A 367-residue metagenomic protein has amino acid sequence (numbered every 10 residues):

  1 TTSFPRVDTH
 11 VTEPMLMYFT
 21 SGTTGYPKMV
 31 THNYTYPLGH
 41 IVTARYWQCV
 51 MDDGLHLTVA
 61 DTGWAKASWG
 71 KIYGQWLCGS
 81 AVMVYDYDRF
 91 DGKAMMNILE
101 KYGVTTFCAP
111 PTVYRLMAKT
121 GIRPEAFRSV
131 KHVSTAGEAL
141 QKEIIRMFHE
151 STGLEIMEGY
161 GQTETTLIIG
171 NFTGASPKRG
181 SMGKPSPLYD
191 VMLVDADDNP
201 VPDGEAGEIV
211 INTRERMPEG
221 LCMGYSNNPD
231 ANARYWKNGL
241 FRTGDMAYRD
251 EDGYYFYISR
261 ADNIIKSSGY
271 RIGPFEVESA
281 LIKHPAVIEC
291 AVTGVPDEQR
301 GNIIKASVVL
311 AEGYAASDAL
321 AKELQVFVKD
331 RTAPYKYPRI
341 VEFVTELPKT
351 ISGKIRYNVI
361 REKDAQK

Functional and structural regions predicted by a protein language model:
T2-F19, Y26, C49-L55: Conserved pre-ATP/AMP-binding loop-to-beta segment of ANL
P14, T20-T23, H56, L99 (+7 more regions): Conserved S/T- and glycine-rich ATP-binding loop of Class I adenylate-forming
Y34, I122, E150-S151, Q162-G180 (+3 more regions): Active-site loops of AMP-binding adenylate-forming
L38-T105: Conserved AMP-binding/adenylation subdomain of ANL enzymes
D61, G137, G161, G183 (+2 more regions): Active-site glycine-centered loops adjacent to acidic/histidine catalytic or metal-binding residues that shape
L77, V104-A109, A118-K178, D190: Gly/Ser/Thr-rich phosphate-binding loop
F107, D197, T213, P218 (+5 more regions): AMP-binding/adenylate-forming catalytic core of the ANL superfamily
L188, N199-R234, I272: Conserved ATP/PPi-binding loop(s) of AMP-dependent carboxylate-activating enzymes
